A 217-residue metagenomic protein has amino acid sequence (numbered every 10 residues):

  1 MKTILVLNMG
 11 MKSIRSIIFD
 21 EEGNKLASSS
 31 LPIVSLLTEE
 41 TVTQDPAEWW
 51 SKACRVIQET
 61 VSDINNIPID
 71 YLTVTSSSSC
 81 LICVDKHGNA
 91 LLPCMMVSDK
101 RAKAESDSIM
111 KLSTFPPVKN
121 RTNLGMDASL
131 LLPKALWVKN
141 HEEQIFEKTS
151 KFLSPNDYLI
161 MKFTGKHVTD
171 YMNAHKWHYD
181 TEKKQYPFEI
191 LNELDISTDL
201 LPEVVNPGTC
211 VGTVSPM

Functional and structural regions predicted by a protein language model:
M1-P93, A104, N120, K148 (+1 more regions): N-terminal glycine/serine-rich phosphate-binding loop of ATP-dependent small-molecule kinases, especially carbohydrate
M11, V118-M217: Gly/Ser/Thr-rich active-site cleft segment
L37-T41, A104-I109, Y179-D180, V214: Short, charged, surface-exposed secondary-structure boundary motifs
D63, K111-F115: Conserved FAD-binding subdomain of flavin-dependent enzymes
V84-H87, S108-L112, H141, K166: Residue-level signal for well-ordered alpha-helical positions
D99: Carbohydrate-associated surface elements
